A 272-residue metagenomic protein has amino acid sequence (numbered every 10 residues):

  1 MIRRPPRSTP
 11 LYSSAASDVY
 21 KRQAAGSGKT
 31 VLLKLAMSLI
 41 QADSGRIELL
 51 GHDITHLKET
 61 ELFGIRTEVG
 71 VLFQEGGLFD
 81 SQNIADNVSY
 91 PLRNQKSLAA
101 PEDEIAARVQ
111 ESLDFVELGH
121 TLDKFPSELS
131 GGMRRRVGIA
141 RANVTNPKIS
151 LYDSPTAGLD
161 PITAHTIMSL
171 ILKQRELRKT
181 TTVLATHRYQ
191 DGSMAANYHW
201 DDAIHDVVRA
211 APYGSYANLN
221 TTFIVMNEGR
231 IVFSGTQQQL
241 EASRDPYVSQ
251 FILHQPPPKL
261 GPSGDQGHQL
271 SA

Functional and structural regions predicted by a protein language model:
M1-A16, Y20: Single conserved hydrophobic/aromatic residue that forms the stacking wall/gate of nucleotide- or nucleobase-binding
M37: Helix-to-loop junction immediately C-terminal to a conserved catalytic motif
G45-D53: Conserved ABC transporter NBD signature motif
H52-D53, R93, A100-T121: Conserved ABC ATPase "signature" region
F125-L129, M133: Conserved ABC ATPase signature
N146: Conserved catalytic motifs of ABC-family nucleotide-binding domains
S150-D153: Catalytic Walker B motif of ABC-type/P-loop ATPase nucleotide-binding domains
